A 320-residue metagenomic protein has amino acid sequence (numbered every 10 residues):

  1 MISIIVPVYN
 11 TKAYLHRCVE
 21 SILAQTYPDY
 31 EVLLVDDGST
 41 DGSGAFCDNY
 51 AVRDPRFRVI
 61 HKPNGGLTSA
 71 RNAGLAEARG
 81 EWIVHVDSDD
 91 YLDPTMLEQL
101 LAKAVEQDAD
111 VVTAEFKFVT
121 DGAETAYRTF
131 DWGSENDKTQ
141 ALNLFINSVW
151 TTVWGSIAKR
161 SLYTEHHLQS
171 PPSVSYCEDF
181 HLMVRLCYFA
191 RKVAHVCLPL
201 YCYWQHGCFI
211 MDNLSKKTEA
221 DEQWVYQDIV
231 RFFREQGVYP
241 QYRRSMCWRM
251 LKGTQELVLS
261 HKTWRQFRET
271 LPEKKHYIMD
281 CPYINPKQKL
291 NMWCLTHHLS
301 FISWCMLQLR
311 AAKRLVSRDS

Functional and structural regions predicted by a protein language model:
M1-S3, S21, E31, H181: Cell-envelope/extracellular polymer assembly enzymes that use nucleotide-activated donors
N10-A24: Short, well-formed alpha-helical segments that are part of the catalytic scaffolds of diverse glycosyltransferases
S21, P28, D36-F46, P63: A conserved acidic beta->alpha catalytic loop
K62-A78: Glycine-rich, basic loop-to-helix element that forms the pyrophosphate-binding segment of sugar-nucleotide handling
L67, S88-V193, Y201-K217: Donor-binding/catalytic cores of nucleotide-activated saccharide and glycerol-phosphate transferases/polymerases
I83: Short aromatic/hydrophobic "clamp" motif used to bind/position activated sugar donors
L198-H206, D212-P240, E256-D280: Catalytic core of nucleotide-sugar-dependent glycosyltransferases
K262-S320: Membrane-interface aromatic/basic loop that binds lipid-linked glycans or pyrophosphate carriers, typified by
